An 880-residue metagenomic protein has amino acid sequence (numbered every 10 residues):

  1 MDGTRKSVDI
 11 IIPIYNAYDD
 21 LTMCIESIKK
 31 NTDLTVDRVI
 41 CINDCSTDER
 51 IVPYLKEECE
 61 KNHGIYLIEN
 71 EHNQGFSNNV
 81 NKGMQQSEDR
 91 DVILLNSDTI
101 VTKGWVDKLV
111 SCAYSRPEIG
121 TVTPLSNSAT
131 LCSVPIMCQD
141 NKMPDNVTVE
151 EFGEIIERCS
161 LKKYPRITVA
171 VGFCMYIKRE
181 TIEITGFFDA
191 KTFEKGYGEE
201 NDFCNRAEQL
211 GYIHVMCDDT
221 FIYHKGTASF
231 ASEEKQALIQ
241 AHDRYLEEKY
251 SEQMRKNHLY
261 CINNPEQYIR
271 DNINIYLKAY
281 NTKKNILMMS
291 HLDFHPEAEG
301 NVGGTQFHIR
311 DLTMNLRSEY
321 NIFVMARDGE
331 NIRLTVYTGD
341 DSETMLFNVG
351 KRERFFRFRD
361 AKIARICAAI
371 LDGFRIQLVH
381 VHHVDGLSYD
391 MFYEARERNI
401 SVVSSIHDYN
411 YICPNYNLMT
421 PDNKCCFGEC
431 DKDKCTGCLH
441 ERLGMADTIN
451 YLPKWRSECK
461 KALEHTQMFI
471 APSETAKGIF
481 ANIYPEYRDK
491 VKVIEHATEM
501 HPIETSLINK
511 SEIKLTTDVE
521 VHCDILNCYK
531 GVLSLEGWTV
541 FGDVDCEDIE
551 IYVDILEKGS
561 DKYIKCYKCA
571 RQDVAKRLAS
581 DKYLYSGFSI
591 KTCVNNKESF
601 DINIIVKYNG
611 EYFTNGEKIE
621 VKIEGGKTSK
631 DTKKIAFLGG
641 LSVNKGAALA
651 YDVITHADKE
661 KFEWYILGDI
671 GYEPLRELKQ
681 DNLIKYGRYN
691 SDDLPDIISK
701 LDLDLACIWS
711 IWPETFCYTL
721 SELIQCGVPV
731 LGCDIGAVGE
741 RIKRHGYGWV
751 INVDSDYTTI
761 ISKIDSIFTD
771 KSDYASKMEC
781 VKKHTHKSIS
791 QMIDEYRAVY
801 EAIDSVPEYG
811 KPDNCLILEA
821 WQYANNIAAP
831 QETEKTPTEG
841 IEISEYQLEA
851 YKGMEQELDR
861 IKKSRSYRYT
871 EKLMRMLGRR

Functional and structural regions predicted by a protein language model:
M1-D2, Y529, S805-R880: Boundary detector for helix-to-coil junctions that initiate low-complexity/charged tails
E26-V36: Short, acidic, metal-binding catalytic loop of nucleotide-sugar glycosyltransferases
C41-P53, H72, G671: A conserved acidic beta->alpha catalytic loop
N70-S87: Glycine-rich, basic loop-to-helix element that forms the pyrophosphate-binding segment of sugar-nucleotide handling
S77, K142-E180, F355-R359: A recurrent flexible, glycine/aromatic-enriched loop bordering the glycosyltransferase active site that acts as
I100-D140: Conserved donor NDP-sugar-binding/catalytic core segment of glycosyltransferases
K108-L109, R166-G186, K191-F221: A short, conserved alpha-helix in the catalytic core of glycosyltransferases
I508-G626: Basic, ligand-binding patches in group-transfer machinery, especially extracytoplasmic/periplasmic segments
